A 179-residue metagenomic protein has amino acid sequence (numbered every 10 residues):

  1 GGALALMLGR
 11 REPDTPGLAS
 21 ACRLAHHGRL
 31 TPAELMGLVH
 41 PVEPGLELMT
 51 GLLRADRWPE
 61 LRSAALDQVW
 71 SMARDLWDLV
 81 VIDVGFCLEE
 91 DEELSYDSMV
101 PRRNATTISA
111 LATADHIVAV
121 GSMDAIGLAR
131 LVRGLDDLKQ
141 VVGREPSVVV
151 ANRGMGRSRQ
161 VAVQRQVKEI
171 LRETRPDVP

Functional and structural regions predicted by a protein language model:
G1-L48, W70: Phosphate-binding loop that captures ATP/GTP phosphates
G2, A55, G156-R157: Flexible, glycine-rich phosphate/dinucleotide-binding loops and adjacent beta-alpha linkers at cofactor/substrate
G2-A5, A21, T50-G51, A110 (+3 more regions): Small-side-chain structural scaffolding
G17, R29-T31, R54, K139 (+1 more regions): Poly-acidic low-complexity segments
A19-H27, A55-P59, E92-D97: Flexible beta-alpha connector loops of hexameric P-loop NTPases
E43-L48, L52, W58-W70: Long, internal scaffold/assembly segments composed of regular secondary structure
E60, A64-V69, R74-D75, L79-V178: Conserved catalytic-core segment of NTP-binding enzymes
